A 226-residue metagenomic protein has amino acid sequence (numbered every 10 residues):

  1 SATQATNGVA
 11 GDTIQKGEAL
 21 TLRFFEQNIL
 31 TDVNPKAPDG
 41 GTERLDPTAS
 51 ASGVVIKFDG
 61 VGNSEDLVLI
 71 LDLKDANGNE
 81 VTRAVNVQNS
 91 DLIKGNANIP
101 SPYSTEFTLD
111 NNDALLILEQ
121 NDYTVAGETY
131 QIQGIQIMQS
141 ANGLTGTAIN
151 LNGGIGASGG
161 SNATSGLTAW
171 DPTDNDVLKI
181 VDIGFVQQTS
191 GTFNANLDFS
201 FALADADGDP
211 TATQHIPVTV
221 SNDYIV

Functional and structural regions predicted by a protein language model:
S1-V226: Long, low-complexity, Gly/Thr
